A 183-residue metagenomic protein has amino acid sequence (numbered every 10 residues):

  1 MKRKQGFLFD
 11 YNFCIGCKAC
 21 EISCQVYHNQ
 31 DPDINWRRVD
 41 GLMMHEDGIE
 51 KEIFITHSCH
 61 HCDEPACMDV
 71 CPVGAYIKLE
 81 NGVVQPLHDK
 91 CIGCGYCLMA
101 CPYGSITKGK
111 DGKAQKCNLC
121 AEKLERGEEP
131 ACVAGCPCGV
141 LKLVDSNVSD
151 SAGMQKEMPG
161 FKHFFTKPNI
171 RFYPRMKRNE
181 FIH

Functional and structural regions predicted by a protein language model:
M1-H183: Non-ligating segments of multi-cofactor redox enzymes
